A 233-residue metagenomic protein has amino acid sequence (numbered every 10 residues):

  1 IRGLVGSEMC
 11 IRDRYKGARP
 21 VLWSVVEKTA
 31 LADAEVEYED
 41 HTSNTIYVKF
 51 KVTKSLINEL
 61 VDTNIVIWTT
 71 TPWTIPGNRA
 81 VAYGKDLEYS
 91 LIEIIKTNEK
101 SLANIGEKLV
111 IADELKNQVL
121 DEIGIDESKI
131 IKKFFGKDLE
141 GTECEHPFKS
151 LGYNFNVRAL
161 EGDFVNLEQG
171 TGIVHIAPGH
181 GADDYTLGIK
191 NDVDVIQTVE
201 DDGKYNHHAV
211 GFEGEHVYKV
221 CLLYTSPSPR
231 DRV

Functional and structural regions predicted by a protein language model:
I1-G6, I11, Y224-V233: Single conserved hydrophobic/aromatic residue that forms the stacking wall/gate of nucleotide- or nucleobase-binding
R2, S7-E8, D13-D202: NTP-handling and nucleic-acid-processing catalytic cores
E93, I189, A209, V220-L222: Generic alpha-helical secondary structure signal
E140-G141, G211-L222, S226: A glycine-biased structural micro-motif
K204-H207: Short acidic beta-strand-loop surface patches of small beta-rich interaction domains
